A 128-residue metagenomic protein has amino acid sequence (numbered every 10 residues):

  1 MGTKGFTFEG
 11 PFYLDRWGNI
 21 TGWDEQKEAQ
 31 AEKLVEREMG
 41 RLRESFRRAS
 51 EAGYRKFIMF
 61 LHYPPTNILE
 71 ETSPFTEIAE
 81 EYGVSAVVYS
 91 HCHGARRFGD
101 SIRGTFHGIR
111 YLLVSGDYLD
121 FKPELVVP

Functional and structural regions predicted by a protein language model:
M1-F57: Active-site-proximal loop/helix segment associated with metal-binding centers of metalloenzymes
M1-F6, I58-H62, I109-G116: Active-site-proximal beta-strand elements of phosphoester/diester hydrolases
F8-G10, N67-I68, F121: Short catalytic/ligand-binding loop motif for oxyanion handling, primarily in non-cytosolic enzymes, centered on
S45, H62-P64: Domain-core and long-helix interface of multi-subunit machines
H62, S90-H91: Active-site glycine-centered loops adjacent to acidic/histidine catalytic or metal-binding residues that shape
T66-E70, R96: Short, solvent-exposed loop/turn segments at secondary-structure junctions
E70-E77: Distinct, well-ordered alpha-helical segments
E77-V87, H93-P128: Binuclear metal-dependent phosphoesterase catalytic core
